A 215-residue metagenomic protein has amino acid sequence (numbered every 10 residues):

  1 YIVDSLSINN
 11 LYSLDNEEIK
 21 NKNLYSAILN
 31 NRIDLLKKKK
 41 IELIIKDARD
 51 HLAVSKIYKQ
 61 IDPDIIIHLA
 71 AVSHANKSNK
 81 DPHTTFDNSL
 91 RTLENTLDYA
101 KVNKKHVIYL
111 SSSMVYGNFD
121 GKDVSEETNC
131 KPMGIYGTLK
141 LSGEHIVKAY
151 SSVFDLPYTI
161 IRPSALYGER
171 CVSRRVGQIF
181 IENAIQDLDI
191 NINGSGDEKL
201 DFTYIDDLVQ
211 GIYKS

Functional and structural regions predicted by a protein language model:
Y1-S164: N-terminal Rossmann-like NAD(P)+-binding domain of SDR-like oxidoreductases, especially those catalyzing
Y25, M133, H145-D201, I205-K214: NAD(P)-dependent short-chain dehydrogenase/reductase
